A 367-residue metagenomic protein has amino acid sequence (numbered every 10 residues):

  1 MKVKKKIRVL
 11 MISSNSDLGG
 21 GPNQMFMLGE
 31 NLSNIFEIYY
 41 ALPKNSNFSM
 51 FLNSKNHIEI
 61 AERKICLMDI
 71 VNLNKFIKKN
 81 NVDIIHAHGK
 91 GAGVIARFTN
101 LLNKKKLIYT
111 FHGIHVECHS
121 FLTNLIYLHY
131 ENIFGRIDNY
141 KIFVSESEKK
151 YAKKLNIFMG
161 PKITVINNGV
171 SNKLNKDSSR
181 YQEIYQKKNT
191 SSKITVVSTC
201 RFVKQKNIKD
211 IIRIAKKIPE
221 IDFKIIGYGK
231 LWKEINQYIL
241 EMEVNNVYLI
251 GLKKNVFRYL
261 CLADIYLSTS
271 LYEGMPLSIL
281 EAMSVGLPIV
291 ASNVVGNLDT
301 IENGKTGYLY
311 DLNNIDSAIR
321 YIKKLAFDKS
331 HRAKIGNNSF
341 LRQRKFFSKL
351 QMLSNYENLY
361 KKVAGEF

Functional and structural regions predicted by a protein language model:
M11-M68, E148-Y151, N156, V165 (+1 more regions): N-terminal strand-loop element at the rim of the active site of nucleotide-sugar-dependent glycosyltransferases
G19-E30, I194-K217, K230-K233, L350: A conserved mid-protein helix/loop that constitutes part of the nucleotide-sugar donor-binding site
A87-G93, F111: Short His-centered aromatic/hydrophobic patch
I137-K162, V170-L174: A short, active-site helix/loop in glycosyltransferases that binds the activated sugar's phosphate group
L252, L271: Aromatic "clamp/platform" in nucleotide-sugar-dependent glycosyltransferases that forms part of the donor/acceptor
P288-A291, I301: Short hydrophobic beta-strand element within catalytic cores of glycosyltransferases and related nucleotide-activated
N303-G304, Y308-I315, K324-K329: Conserved acidic donor-binding segment of nucleotide-sugar-dependent glycosyltransferases
S317, K324, H331-F346, M352-N358: A short, well-ordered alpha-helix in the C-terminal region of glycosyltransferases
